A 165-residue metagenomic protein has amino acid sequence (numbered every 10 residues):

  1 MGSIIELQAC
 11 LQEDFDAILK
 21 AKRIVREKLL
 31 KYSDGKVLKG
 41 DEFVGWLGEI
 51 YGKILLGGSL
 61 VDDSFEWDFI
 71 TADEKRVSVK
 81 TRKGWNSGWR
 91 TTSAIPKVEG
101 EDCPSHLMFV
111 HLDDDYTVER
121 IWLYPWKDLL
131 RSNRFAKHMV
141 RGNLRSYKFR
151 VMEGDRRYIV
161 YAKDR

Functional and structural regions predicted by a protein language model:
M1-R165: Nucleic-acid endonuclease domains
